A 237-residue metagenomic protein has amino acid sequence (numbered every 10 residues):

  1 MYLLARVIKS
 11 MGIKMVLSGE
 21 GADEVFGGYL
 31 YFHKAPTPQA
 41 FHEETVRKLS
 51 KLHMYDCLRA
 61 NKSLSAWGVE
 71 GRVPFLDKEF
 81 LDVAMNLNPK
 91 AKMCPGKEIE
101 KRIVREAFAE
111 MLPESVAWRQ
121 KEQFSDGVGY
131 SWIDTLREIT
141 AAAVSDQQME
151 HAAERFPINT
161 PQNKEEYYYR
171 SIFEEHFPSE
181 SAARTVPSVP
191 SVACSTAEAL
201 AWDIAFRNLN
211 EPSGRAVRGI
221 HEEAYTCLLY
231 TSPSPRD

Functional and structural regions predicted by a protein language model:
M1-L3, V7, M11: Cysteine-dependent PTP/DSP-like catalytic domain, specifically the C-terminal lobe
G12-L17, E24, P36, F41-S232: Adenosyl-5′-phosphate
F26-Y29: Short glycine-/acidic-enriched loop or helix-start segments at secondary-structure transitions that form or flank
P233-D237: A short, hydrophobic C-terminal helix/tail in secreted or cell-surface proteins
